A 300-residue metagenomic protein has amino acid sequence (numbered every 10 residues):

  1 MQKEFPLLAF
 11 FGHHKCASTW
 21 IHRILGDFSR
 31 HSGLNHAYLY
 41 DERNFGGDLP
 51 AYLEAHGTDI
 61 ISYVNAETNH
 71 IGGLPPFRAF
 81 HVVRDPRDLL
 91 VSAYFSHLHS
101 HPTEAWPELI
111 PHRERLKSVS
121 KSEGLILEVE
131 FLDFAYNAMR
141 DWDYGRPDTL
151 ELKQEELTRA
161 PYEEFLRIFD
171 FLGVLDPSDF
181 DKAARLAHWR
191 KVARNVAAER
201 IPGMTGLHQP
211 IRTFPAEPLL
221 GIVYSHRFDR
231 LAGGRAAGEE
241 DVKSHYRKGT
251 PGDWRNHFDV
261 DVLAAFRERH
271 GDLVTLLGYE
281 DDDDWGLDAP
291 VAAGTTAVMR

Functional and structural regions predicted by a protein language model:
M1-L152, R247-G249, D261, A265-G286 (+1 more regions): PAPS-dependent sulfotransferase catalytic domain
M1-L8, W142-D143, D176-R300: PAPS-dependent sulfotransferases, especially Golgi type II membrane carbohydrate sulfotransferases
E67-N69, L157-E164, V242-Y246: Short acidic alpha-helix initiation/capping motifs at coil-to-helix transition points, especially at protein N-termini
I71-H99, E163-A184, I211-P218: Internal hydrophobic scaffold segments of catalytic domains
P102-A184, W189-T213, A236: PAPS-dependent sulfotransferase catalytic domain
